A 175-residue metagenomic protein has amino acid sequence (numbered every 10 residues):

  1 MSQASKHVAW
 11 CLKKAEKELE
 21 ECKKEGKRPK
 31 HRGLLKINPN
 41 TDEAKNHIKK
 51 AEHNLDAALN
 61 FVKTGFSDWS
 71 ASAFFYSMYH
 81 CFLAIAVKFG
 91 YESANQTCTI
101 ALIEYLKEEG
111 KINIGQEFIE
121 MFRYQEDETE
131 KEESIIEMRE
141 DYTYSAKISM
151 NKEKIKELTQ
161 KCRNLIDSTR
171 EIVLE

Functional and structural regions predicted by a protein language model:
M1-E175: Terminal alpha-helical segments
